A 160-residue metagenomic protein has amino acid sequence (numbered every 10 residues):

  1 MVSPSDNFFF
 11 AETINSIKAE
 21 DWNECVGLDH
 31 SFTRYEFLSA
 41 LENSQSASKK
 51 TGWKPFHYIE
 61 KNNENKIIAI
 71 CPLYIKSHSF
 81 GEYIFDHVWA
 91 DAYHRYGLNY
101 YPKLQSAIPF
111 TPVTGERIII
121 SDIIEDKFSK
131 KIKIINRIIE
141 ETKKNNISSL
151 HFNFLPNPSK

Functional and structural regions predicted by a protein language model:
M1-K160: N-acyltransferase acceptor-side catalytic subdomain
